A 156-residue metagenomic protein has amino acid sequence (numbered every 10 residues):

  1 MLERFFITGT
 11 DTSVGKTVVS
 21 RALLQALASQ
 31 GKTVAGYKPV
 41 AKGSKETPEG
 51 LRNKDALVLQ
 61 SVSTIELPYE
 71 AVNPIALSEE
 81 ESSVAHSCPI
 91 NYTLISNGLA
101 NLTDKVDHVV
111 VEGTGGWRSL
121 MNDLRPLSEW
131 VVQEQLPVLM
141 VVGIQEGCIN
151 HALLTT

Functional and structural regions predicted by a protein language model:
R4, V18-P89, A100: N-terminal phosphate/diphosphate-binding loop that engages ATP/GTP or pyrophosphate donors across diverse enzyme folds
I7-T8: Hydrophobic anchor at the beta1->P-loop junction of P-loop NTPases
S13, H108, G113-T156: Conserved catalytic-core segment of NTP-binding enzymes
S20, I95, A152: Aromatic/hydrophobic pocket-lining residues that form the small-molecule binding cavity in soluble enzyme cores
L23, D55, G98, L127-W130 (+1 more regions): A general structural detector for well-ordered alpha-helical segments in enzyme core domains, enriched
A28, T103, V132: Anion (oxyanion) recognition and catalysis
E79-M121: Phosphate-binding/switch loop-helix module in NTP-utilizing enzymes
